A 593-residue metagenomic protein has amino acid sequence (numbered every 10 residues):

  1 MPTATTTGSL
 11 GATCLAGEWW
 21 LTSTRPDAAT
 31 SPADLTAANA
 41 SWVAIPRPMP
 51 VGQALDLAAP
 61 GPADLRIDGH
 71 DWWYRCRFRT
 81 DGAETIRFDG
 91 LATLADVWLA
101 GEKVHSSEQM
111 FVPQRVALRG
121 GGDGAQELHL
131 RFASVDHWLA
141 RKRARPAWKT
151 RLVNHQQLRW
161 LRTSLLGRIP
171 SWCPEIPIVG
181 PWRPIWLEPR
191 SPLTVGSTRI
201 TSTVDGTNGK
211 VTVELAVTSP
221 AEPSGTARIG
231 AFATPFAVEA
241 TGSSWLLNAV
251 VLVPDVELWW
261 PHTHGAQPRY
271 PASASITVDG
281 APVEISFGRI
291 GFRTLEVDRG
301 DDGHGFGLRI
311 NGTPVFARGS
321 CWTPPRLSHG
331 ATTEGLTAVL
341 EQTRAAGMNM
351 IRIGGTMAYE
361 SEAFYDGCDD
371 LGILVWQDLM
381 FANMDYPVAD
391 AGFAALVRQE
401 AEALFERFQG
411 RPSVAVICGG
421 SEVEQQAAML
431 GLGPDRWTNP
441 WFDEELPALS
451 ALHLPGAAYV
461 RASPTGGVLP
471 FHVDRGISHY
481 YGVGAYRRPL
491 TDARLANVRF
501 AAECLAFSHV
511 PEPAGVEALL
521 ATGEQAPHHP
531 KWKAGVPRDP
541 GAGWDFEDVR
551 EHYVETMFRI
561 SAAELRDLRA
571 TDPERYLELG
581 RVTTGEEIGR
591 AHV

Functional and structural regions predicted by a protein language model:
M1-I351, Y359, N497, E587-H592: Secreted/periplasmic carbohydrate-active enzymes, especially glycoside hydrolases
S23, L166, P177-G180, I417 (+2 more regions): Substrate-binding clefts and catalytic carboxylate motifs of secreted carbohydrate-active enzymes
A59-G61, F364, H472: A short acidic (Asp/Glu
P62, I169, E257, T323 (+4 more regions): Short coil/turn segments at secondary-structure junctions
H70, P177, G335, L396-E400 (+3 more regions): Soluble or luminal CAZymes and related metallo-dependent hydrolases
V112-V116, W148-R151, H155, R299-A458 (+1 more regions): Active-site mouth of glycoside hydrolases
S171-P174, G196-I200, T212, A272 (+2 more regions): Active-site region of glycoside hydrolase catalytic domains
